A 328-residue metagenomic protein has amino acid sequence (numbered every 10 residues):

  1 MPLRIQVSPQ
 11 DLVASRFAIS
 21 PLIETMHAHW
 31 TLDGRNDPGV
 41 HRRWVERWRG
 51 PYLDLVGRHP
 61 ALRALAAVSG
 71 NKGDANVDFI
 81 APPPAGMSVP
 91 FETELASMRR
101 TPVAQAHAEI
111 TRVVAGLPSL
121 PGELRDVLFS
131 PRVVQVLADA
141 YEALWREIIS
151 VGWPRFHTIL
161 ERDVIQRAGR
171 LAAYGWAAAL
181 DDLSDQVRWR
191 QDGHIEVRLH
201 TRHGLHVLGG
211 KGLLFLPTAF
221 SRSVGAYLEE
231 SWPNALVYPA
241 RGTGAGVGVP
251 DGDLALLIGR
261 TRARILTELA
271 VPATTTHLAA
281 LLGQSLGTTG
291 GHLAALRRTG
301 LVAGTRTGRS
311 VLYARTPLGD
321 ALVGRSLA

Functional and structural regions predicted by a protein language model:
M1-V197, H206, N234: N-terminal, charged low-complexity regulatory/assembly segments
D11, L65, A173, L199-T201 (+3 more regions): Residue-level detector of functional hotspots within protein domains
Q191, L199-T201, P217: Short, structured patches in soluble enzyme cores that scaffold and shape functional sites
H206, L214-A328: Extended mid-to-C-terminal alpha-helical interaction segments
G209: Acidic/histidine-enriched ion/cofactor-binding microenvironments in catalytic or ligand-binding pockets
